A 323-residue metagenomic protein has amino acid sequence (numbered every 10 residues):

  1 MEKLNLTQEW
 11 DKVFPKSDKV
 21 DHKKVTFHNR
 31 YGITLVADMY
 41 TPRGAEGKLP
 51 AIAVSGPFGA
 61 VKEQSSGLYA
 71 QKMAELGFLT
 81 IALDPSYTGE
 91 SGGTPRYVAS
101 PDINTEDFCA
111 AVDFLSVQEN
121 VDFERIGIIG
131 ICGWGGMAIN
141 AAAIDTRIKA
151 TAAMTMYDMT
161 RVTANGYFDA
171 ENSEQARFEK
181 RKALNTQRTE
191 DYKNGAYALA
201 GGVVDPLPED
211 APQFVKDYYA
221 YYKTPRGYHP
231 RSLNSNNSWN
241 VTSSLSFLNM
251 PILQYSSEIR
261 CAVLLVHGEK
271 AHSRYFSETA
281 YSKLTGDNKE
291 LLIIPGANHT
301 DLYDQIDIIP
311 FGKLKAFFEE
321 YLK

Functional and structural regions predicted by a protein language model:
K3-G47: N-terminal cap/lid segment of alpha/beta-hydrolase-fold proteins
K48-P57: Short beta-strand element of the alpha/beta-hydrolase
G59-Q71, P85, S277: The serine-hydrolase catalytic nucleophile loop
K72-G92: Conserved alpha/beta-hydrolase
V98-E119: Alpha/beta-hydrolase active-site loop
I139-K223: Alpha/beta-hydrolase-fold enzymes
I259, L265-H267: Short beta-strand/loop motif that positions the catalytic acidic residue of the alpha/beta-hydrolase fold
A297-I308: Catalytic histidine-centered segment of alpha/beta-hydrolase-like enzymes
